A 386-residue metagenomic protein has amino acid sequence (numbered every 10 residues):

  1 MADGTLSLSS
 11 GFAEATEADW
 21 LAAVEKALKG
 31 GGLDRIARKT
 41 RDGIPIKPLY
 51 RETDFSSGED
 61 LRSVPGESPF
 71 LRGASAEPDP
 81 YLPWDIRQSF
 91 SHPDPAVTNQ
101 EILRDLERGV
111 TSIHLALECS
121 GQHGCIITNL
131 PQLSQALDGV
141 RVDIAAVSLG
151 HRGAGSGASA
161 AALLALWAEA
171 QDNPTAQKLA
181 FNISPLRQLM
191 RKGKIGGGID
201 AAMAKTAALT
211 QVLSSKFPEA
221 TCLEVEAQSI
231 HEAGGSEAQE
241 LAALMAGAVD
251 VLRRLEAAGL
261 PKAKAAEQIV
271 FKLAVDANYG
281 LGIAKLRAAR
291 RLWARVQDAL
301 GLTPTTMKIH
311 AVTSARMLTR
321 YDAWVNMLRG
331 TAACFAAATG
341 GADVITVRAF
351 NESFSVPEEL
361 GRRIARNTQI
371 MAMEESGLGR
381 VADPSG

Functional and structural regions predicted by a protein language model:
M1-N278, L300-H310, A338, V344-R348: Catalytic alpha/beta active-site cores
D3, A332, D343-G386: Active-site or pore-adjacent capping/gating segments
G32, L209-T210, V296, R329-A333: Glycine-rich, charged/polar anion/phosphate-binding loops that engage phosphate groups from diverse ligands
Q211, S215, H231, H310-T319 (+4 more regions): Anaerobic metallocofactor- and corrinoid-dependent redox/one-carbon enzyme cores, especially those from methanogenesis
G235-L241, D276-A288, S314-L328, S355-A365: Short glycine/threonine-rich loop-to-helix capping motif typified by GTGT followed within a few residues by an Asp-Pro
A246-R253, A323-A342, I364-E375: Glycine-rich and small/hydrophobic secondary-structure elements
A258-A263, Q297-G301, S355, G379-D383: Inter-helical turn/loop segments and adjacent helix faces that build the functional surface of alpha-helical bundle
